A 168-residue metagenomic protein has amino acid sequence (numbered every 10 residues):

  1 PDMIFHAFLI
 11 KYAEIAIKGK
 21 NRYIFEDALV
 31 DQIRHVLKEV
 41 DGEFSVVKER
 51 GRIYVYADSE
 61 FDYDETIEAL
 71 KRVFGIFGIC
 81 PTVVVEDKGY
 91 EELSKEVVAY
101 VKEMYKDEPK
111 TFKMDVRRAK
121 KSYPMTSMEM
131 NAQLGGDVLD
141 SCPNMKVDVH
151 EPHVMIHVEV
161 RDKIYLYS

Functional and structural regions predicted by a protein language model:
D2-S168: RNA-binding accessory domains that recognize and position tRNA/RNA substrates
